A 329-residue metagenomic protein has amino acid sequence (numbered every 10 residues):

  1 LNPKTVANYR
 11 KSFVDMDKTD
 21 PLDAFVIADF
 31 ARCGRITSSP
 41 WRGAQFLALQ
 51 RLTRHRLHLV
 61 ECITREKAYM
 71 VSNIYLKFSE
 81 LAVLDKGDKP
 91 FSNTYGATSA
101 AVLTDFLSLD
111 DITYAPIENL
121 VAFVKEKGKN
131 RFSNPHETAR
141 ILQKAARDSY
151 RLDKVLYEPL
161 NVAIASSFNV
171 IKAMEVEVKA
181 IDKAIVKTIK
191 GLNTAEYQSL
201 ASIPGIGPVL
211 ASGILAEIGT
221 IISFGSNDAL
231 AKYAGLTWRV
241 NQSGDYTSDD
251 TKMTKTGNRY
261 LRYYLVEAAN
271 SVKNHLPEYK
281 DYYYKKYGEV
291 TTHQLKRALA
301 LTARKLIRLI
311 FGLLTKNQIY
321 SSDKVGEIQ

Functional and structural regions predicted by a protein language model:
L1-Q329: A detector of single, family-specific signature residues that are central to catalytic or substrate-handling motifs
